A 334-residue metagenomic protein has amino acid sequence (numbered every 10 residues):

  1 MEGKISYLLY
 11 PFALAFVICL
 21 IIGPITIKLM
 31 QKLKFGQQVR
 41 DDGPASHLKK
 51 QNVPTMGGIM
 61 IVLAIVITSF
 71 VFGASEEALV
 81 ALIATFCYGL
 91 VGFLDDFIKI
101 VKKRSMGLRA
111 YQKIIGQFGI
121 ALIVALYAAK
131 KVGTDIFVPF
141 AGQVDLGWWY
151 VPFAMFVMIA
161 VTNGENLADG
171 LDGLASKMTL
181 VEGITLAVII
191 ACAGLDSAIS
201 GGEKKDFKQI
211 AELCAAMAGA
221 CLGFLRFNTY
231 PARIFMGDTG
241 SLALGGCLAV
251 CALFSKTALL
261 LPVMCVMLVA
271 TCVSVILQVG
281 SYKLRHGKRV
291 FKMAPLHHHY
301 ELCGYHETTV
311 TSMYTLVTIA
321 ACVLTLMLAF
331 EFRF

Functional and structural regions predicted by a protein language model:
E2-Q31, L63-V71, S75-L90, V124-A128 (+3 more regions): Alpha-helical transmembrane segments
T26-L48: Juxtamembrane linker/hinge segments adjacent to transmembrane helices in membrane proteins
R40-V53, K103-G116, H297, L302: Juxtamembrane helix-capping/reentrant segments at transmembrane boundaries
N52-L63, Q112-G119, M236-A243: Membrane-interface loop-to-helix entry segments
A74-R109, K113-I114: Hydrophobic alpha-helical hairpins/lids featuring a short glycine-rich hinge
K99-R109, F137-D145, R285: Membrane interface segments of multi-pass transport proteins and intramembrane proteases
K130-F137: Extracellular/periplasmic helix-loop junction at the C-terminal end of a transmembrane helix in multi-pass membrane
